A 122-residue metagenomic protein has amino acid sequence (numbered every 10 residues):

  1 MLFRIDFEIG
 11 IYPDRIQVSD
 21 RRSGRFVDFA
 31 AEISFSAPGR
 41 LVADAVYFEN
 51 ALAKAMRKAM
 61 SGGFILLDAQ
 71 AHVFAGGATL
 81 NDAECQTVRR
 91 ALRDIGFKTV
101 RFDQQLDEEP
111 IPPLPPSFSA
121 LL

Functional and structural regions predicted by a protein language model:
M1-P13, V18-L122: Nucleotide/phosphate-binding catalytic cleft detector across ATP-hydrolyzing and phosphate-transferring enzymes
